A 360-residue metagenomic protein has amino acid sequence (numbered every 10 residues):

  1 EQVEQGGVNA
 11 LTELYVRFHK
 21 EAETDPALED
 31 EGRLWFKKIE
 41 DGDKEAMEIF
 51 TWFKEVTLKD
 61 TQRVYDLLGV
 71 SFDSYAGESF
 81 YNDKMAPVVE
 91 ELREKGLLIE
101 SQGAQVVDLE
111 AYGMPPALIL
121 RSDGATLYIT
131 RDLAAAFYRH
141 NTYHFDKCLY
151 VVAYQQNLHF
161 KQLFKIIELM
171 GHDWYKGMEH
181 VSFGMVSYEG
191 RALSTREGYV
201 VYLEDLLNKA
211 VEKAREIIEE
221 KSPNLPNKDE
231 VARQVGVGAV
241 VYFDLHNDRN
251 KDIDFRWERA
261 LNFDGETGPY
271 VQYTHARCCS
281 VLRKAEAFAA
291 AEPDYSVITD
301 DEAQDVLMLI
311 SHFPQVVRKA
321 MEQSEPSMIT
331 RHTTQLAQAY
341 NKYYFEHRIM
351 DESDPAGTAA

Functional and structural regions predicted by a protein language model:
E1-A360: NTP-dependent nucleotidyl-transfer catalytic core
